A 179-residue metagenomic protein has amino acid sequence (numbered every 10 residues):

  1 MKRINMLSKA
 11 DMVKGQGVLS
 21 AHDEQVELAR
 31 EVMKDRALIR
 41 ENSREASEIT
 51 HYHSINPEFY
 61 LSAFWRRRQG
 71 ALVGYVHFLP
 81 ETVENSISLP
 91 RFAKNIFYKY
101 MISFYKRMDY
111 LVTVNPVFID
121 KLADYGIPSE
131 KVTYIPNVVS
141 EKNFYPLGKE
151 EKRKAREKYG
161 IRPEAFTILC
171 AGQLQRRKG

Functional and structural regions predicted by a protein language model:
M1-N42: N-terminal subdomain of nucleotide-sugar transferases
R40-F59, V73: Short N-terminal targeting/anchoring amphipathic segment
E48-H51, W65-N85, V112, Y134: Active-site proximal beta-strand in glycosyltransferases
F92-L111: Membrane-proximal helix-turn-helix segments that form the acceptor-binding/catalytic region of lipid-linked
V114, I135, C170-G172: Short hydrophobic "strand-cap" motifs at the C-terminus of beta-strands
V117, V138: Carbohydrate-associated surface elements
P146-I161: A short helix/loop element that forms part of the nucleotide-sugar donor recognition site in Leloir-type
R156, R162-K178: Conserved donor-binding/catalytic core segment of Leloir-type glycosyltransferases
